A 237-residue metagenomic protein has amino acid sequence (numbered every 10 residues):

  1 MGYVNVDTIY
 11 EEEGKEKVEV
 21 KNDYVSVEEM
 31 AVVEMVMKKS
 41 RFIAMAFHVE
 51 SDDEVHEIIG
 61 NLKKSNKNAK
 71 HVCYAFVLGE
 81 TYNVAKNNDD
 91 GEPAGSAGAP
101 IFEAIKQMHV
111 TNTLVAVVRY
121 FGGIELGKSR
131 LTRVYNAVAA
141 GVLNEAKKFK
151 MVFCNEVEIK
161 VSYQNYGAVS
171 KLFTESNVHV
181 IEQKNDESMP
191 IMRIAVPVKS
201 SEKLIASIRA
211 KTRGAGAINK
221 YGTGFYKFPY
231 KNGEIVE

Functional and structural regions predicted by a protein language model:
G2-S96, S201, G216-E237: C-terminal regulatory domains involved in ligand/effector binding and gene-expression control
V55-I58, Y135, V169-L172, L204-S207: Hydrophobic side chains in well-ordered alpha-helices
N66-A69, S176-I181, I208-A217: A common structural junction motif
A97-A146: Active-site beta-strand/loop microenvironment that shapes enzyme catalytic pockets
K148-N165, M192: Short glycine-/aliphatic-rich beta-strand segments at the starts of folded cytosolic domains
K160-H179: Short amphipathic alpha-helix segments
N185-M189: N-terminal positively charged helical leader segments and presequences
